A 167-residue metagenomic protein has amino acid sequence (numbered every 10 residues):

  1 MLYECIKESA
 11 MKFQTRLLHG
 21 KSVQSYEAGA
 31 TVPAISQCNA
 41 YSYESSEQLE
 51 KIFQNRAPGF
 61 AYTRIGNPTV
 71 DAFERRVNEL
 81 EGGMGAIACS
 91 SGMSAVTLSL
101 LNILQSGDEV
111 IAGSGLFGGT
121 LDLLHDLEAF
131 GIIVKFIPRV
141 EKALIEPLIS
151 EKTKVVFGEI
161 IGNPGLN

Functional and structural regions predicted by a protein language model:
L2, I6-N67, R75-R76: N-terminal "arm"/small-domain region of PLP-dependent enzymes with the aminotransferase-like
G29, V77, A95, V110 (+1 more regions): Buried hydrophobic positions in well-ordered alpha/beta secondary-structure cores of metabolic enzymes
S45-T97, G119-D126: Conserved N-terminal alpha-helix of the aminotransferase class I/II PLP-enzyme fold
M93-V96, R139-L144: Short acidic loop-to-helix transition motifs that present clustered carboxylates
N102-G118, I137: Conserved PLP-anchoring active-site segment centered on the Schiff-base-forming lysine
L127, G131-V140: A glycine-rich helix N-cap at a beta->alpha junction
A143-T153: Short amphipathic alpha-helix with an adjacent loop that forms part of the alpha/beta core around
G162-N167: Active-site core of PLP-dependent enzymes with the aminotransferase class I/II
